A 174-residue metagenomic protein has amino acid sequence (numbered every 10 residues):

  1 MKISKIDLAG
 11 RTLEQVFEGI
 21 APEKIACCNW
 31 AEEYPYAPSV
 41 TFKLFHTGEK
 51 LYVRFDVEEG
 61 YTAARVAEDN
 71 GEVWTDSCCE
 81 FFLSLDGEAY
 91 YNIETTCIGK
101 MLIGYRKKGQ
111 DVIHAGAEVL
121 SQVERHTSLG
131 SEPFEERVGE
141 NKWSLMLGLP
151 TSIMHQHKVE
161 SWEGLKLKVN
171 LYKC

Functional and structural regions predicted by a protein language model:
M1-C174: Structural preference for beta-rich elements and adjacent junctions enriched in aromatics
